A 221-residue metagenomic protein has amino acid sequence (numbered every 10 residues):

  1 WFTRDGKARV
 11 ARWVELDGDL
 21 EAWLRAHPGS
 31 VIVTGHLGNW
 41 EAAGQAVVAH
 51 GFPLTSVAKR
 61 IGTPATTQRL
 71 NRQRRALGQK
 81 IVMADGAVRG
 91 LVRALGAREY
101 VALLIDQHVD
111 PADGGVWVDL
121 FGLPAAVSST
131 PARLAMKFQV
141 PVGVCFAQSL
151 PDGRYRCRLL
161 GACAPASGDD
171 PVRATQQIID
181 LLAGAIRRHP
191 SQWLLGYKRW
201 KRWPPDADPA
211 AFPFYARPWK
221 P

Functional and structural regions predicted by a protein language model:
W1-T34, T67-R72, G78, K220: Membrane-anchoring hydrophobic helices of lipid-metabolizing enzymes
D5-G6, T63, M83, D170: Helix N-cap and loop-to-helix transition residues
V10, V14, L20, I32-V33 (+5 more regions): Weak global preference for isoleucine
E15-D17, W40-G44, I61-T63, A102-I105 (+1 more regions): Short hydrophobic/aromatic-rich motifs at helix boundaries and adjacent loops
A22-H27, A49-P53, D85-P221: Non-catalytic C-terminal accessory region of glycerolipid acyltransferases and related lyso-lipid remodeling enzymes
P28-D85, A97, D110-L120: Catalytic core of membrane glycerolipid acyltransferases/transacylases, capturing the structured, soluble-facing
